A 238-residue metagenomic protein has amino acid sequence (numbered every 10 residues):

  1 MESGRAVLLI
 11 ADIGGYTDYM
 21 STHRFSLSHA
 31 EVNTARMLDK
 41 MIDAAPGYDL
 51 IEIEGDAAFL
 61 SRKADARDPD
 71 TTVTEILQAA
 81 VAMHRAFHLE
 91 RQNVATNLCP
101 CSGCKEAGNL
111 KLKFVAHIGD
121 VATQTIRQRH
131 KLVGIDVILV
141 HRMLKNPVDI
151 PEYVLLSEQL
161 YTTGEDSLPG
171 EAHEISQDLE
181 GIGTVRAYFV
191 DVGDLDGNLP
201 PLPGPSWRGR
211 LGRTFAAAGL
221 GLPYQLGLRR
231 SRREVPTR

Functional and structural regions predicted by a protein language model:
M1-Q78: Catalytic NTP-binding/metal-coordinating core of nucleotidyl cyclase/transferase enzymes
M1-S3, I53, A107-N109, L132 (+1 more regions): A generic fold-level signal
S26-S28, D68, T72, C101 (+2 more regions): Serine/threonine-rich low-complexity intrinsically disordered regions
V32-A35, I53, A57, A95 (+3 more regions): A sequence-level detector of short, solvent-exposed, charge-rich linear segments
D43, R85-H88, Q92-T96, A216 (+2 more regions): Generic surface-pattern signal
D65-E174: Catalytic beta-strand-to-alpha-helix segment of the class III nucleotidyl cyclase homology domain
D149-R238: Intrinsically disordered, glycine/charged-rich C-terminal tails and inter-domain linkers that flank nucleotidyl cyclase
